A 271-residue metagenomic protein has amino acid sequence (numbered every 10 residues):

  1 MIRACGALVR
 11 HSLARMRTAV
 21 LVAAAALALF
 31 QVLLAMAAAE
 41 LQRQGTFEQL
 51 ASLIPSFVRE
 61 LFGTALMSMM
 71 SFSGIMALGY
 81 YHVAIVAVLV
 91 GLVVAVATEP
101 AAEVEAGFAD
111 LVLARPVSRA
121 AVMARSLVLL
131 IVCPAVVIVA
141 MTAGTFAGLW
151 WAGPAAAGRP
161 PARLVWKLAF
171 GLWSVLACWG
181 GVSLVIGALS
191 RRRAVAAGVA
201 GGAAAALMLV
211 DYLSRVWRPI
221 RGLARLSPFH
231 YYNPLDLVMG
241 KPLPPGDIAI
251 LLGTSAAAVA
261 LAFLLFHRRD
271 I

Functional and structural regions predicted by a protein language model:
I2, L8, R15-M16, A28 (+2 more regions): Terminal transmembrane helical anchor/hairpin motif
G6-L29, A121, R125-S126, R192-G201: Alpha-helical transmembrane segments and their helix-start/interface "positive-inside/aromatic belt" motifs in integral
A28, V32-A35, A124-L184: Secretory targeting signals
I75-A102, G201: Long, hydrophobic alpha-helical segments
V90-V93, R163-L168, L243-D247: Short alpha-helical transmembrane interface motifs in multi-pass membrane proteins
L92-V96, G144, G181-V182, P228 (+1 more regions): Hydrophobic/aromatic residues in alpha-helical transmembrane segments
E99-V132: Helix-loop-helix units of permease transmembrane domains in multi-pass membrane transporters, especially ABC
F170-A206: A structural motif at transmembrane helix-loop-helix junctions in multipass membrane proteins
